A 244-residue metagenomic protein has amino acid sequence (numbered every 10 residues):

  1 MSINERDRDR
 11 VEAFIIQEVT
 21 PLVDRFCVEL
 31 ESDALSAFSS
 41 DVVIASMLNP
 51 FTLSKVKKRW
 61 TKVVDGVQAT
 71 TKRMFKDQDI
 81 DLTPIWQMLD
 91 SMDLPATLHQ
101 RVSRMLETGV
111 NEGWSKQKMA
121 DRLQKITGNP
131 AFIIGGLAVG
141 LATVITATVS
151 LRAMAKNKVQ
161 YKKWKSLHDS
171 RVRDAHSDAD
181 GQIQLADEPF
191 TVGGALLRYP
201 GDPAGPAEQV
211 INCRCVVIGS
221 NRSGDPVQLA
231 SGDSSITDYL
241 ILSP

Functional and structural regions predicted by a protein language model:
M1-I133, L141-I145, S220-P244: N-terminal leader/targeting and assembly helices and adjacent pre-domain segments
G128-L229: Acidic, glycine-rich two-metal-ion catalytic cores of nucleic acid-processing enzymes
